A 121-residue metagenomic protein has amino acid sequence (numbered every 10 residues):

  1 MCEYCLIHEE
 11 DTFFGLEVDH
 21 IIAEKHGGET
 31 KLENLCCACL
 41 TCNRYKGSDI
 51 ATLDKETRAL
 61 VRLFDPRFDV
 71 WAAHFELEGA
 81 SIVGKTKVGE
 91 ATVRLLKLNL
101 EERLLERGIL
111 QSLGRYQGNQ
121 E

Functional and structural regions predicted by a protein language model:
M1, H26-E29: Short, charged surface segments at domain edges that flank catalytic/cofactor-binding sites
M1-L16, C36-K46: Short cysteine-rich loop/turn motifs with clustered Cys
H8-E10, E29, E33, R44-E121: Extended charged
E17-H26: Short Cys/His-rich Zn2+-coordinating modules
H20, E33-N34: Hydrophobic alpha-helical segments
